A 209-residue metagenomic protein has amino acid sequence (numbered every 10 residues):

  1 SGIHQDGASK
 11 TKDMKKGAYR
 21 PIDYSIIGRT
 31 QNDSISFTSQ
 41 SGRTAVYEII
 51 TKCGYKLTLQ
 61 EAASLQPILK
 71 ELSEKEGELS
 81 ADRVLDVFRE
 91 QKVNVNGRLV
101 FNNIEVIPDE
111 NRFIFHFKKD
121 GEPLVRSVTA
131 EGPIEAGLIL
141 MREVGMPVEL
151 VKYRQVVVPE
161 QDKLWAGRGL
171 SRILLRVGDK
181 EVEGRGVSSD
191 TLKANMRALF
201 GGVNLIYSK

Functional and structural regions predicted by a protein language model:
S1-S127, K163-R168: A mid-to-C-terminal "edge-of-domain" accessory segment
C53, Q60, M146-Y153, I206-K209: Glycine-rich phosphate/pyrophosphate-binding loops and their adjacent beta-strand/loop elements at enzyme active sites
V95-N96, M141-L150: Short secondary-structure junctions
F115, V158-G184: Positively charged, aromatic-enriched nucleic acid-contacting surfaces
G121-R126, D179-R185: Short small-residue beta-strand/loop micro-motif enriched in glycine and branched aliphatics
P123-V144: Conserved mixed alpha/beta catalytic, RNA-binding, or beta-rich assembly cores of soluble enzyme, regulatory
E181-K209: Mixed-charge, glycine-accented linear interaction segment located at domain edges/termini
